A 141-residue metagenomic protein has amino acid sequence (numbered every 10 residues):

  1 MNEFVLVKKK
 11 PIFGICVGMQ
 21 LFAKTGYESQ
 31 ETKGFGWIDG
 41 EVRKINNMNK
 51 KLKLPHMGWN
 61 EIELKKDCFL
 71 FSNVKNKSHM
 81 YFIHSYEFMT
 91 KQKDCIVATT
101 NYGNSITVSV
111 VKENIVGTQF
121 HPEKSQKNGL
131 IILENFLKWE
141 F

Functional and structural regions predicted by a protein language model:
M1-H56, E134: Cysteine-nucleophile active-site neighborhood
V7-K9, I38, K77, K112-E113 (+1 more regions): Structured helix-beta-strand junction loops
M19-L21, E87-M89, Q126: Glycine-rich nucleotide phosphate-binding loop and flanking beta-alpha elements of Rossmann-like dinucleotide-binding
Q30, K91, K127-N128: Residues that form or flank phosphate/diphosphate-binding pockets in enzymes that use nucleotide phosphates
P55-G58, F82, T107-S109, K127-I132: A short, polar/proline- and glycine-enriched secondary-structure boundary/capping micro-motif
E61-F120: Active-site oxyanion/phosphate-handling segment shared across diverse enzymes
T118-F141: Acyltransferase
